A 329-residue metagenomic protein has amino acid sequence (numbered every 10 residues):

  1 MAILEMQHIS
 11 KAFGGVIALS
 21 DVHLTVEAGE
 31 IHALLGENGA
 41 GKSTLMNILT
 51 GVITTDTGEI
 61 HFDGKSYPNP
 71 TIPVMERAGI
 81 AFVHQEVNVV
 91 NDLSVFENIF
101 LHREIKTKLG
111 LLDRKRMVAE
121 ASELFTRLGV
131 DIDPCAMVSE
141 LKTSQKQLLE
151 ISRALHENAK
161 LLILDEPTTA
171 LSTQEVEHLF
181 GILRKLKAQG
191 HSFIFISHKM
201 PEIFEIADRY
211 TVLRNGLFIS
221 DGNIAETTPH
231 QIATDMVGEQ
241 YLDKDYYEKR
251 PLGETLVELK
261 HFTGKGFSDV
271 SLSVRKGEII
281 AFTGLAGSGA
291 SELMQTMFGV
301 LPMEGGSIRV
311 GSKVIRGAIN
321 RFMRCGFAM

Functional and structural regions predicted by a protein language model:
M1-M329: Glycine-rich phosphate-binding loops of nucleotide-dependent enzymes
